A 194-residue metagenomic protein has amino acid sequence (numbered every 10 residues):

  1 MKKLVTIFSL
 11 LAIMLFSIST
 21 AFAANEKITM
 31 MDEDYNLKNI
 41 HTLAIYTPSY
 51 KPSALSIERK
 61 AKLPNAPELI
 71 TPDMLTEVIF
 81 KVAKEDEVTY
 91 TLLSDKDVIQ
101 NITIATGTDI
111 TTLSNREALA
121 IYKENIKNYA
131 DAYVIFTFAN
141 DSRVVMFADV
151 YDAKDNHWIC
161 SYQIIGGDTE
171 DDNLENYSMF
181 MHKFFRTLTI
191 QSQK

Functional and structural regions predicted by a protein language model:
M1-F8: Bacterial N-terminal signal peptides that target proteins for export
K3, P48, D95-D97: Histidine- and/or cysteine-centered catalytic micro-motif in compact active-site loops
F8-S17: Bacterial N-terminal signal peptides
A23-A44, Y50-L55, E87, A120-Y129 (+1 more regions): C-terminal/domain-edge helix-coil "capping" segments
A54-A118: N-terminal segment of the mature soluble domain
A132-V134: Well-ordered beta-strand positions
